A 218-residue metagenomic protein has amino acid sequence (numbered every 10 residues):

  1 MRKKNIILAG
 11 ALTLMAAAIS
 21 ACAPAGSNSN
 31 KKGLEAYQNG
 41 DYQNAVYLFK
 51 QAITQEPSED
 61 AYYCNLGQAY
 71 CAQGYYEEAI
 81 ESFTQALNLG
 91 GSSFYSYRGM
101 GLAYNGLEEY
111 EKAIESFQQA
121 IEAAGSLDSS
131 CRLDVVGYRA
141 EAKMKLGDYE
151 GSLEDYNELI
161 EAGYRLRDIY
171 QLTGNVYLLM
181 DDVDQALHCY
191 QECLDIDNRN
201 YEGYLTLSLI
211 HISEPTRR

Functional and structural regions predicted by a protein language model:
G26-S27, D60-A61, S93-Y95, D128-S129 (+3 more regions): Helix-start (N-cap) detector for alpha-helical repeat units in TPR-like alpha-solenoids, especially tetratricopeptide
K31, N65-Q68, A72, G99 (+4 more regions): Canonical tetratricopeptide repeat
L207-R218: Residue-level detector of conserved catalytic or cofactor/ligand-binding positions in enzyme active sites
